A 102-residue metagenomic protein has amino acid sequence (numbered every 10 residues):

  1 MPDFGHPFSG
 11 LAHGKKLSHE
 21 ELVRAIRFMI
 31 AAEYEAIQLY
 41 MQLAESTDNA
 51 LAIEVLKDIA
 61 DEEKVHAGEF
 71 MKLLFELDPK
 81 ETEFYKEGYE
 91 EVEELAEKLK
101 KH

Functional and structural regions predicted by a protein language model:
M1-H102: Iron-associated oxidoreductase/ferritin-like identity signal
